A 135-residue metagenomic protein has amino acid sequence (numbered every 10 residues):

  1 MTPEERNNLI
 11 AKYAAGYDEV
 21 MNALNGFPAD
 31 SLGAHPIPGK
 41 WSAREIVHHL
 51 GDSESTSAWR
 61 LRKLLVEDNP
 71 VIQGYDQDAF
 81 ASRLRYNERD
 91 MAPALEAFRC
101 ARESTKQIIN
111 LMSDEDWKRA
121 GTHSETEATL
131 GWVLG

Functional and structural regions predicted by a protein language model:
M1-R44, S55-G135: Aromatic-glycine hotspot motif
H49: Histidine-centered divalent metal-coordination motifs
